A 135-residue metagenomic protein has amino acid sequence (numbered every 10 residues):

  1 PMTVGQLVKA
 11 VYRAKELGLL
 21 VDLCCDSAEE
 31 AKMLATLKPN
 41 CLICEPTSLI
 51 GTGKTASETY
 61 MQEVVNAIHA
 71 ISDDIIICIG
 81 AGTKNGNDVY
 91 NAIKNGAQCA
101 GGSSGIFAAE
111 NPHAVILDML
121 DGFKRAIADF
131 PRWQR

Functional and structural regions predicted by a protein language model:
P1-G5, C41-K54, N95-I116: Glycine-rich phosphate-binding active-site loops on the catalytic face of alpha/beta enzymes
P1-L34: Hydrophobic, well-structured mid-protein blocks that either form specific transmembrane helices
L7-E16, A56-T59, S104-R135: C-terminal helical cap(s) of enzyme catalytic domains, especially alpha/beta-barrels
V11, A31, V65, V89-Y90 (+1 more regions): Generic hydrophobic/aromatic pocket-lining and core-packing "Φ" positions
R13-V21, A67-S72, R125-A126: CE4/NodB-like, metal-dependent polysaccharide N-deacetylase domain that modifies extracellular/periplasmic N-acetylated
L23-K38, I77, G82-A100: Catalytic cores of alpha/beta
P39-N66, A70, I75-C78, K84 (+1 more regions): Glycine/Thr-rich beta-alpha phosphate-binding loop at enzyme active sites
